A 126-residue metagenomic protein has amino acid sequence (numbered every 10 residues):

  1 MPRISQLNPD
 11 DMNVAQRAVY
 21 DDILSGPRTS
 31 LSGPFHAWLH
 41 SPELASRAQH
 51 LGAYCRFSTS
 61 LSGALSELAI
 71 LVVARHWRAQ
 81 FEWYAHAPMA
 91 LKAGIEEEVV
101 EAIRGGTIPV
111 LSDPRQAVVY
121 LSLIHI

Functional and structural regions predicted by a protein language model:
M1-L61, E96: Acidic, glycine/proline-rich low-complexity segments that act as flexible tails and inter-domain linkers
S25-R28, E43-R47, R78-W83, P114-A117: Short acidic alpha-helix initiation/capping motifs at coil-to-helix transition points, especially at protein N-termini
S46, L61, L65-E67, V73-V99: Conserved alpha-helical segments that form or flank metal/cofactor-binding pockets of metalloenzymes
C55-R56, V73, T107: Short amphipathic alpha-helical interaction patches enriched in hydrophobic/aromatic residues with interspersed Lys/Arg
A64, D113-P114: Extracellular/periplasmic catalytic domains that process cell-envelope and extracellular macromolecules
I103-S112: Acidic/His metal-coordination segments adjacent to aromatic residues that form catalytic metal sites in metalloenzymes
I124-I126: Conserved small/polar residues in nucleotide/adenosyl-binding loops
